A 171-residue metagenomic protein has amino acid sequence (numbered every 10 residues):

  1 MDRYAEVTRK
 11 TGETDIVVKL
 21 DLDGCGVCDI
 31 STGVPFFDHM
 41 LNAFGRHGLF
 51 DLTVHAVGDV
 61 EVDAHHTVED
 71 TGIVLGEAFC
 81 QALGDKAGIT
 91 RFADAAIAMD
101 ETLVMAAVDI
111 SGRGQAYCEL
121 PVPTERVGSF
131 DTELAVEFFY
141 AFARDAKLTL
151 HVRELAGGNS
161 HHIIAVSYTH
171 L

Functional and structural regions predicted by a protein language model:
M1-S31: N-terminal, positively charged regions that mediate nucleic acid binding
E6, D29, F44, A87-A146: Intrinsic, low-complexity N-terminal interaction/targeting segments
G12-T14, G24, R46-G48, D100 (+1 more regions): Short flexible coil/turn linkers enriched for glycine and charged/polar residues that connect secondary-structure
I30-G58, H65-V68: Polyanion/phosphate-binding surface patch
G33-P35, G45, D70, G84 (+3 more regions): Extended intrinsically disordered, low-complexity coil regions enriched in Ser, Thr, Gly, Ala and often Pro
D51-D59, K147-L155: Glycine- and acidic-rich phosphate- and metal-coordinating loops
H55, E61-V62, D70-V108: Contiguous domain-boundary segments centered on the initiation and propagation of an alpha-helix
T169-H170: Conserved small/polar residues in nucleotide/adenosyl-binding loops
